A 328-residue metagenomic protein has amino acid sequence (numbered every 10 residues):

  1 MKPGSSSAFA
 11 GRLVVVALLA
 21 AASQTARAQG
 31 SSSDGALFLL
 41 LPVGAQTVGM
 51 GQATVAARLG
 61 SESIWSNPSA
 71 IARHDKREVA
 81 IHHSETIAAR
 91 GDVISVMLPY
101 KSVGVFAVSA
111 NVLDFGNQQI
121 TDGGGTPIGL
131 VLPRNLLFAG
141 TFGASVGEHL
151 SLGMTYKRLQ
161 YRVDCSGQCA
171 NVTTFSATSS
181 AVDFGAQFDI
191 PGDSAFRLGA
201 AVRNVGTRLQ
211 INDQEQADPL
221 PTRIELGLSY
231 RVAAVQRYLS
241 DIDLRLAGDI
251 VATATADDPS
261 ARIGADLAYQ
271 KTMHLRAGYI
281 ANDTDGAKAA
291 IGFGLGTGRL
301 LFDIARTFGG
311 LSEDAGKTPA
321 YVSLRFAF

Functional and structural regions predicted by a protein language model:
M1-F9: N-terminal secretory signal peptides that target proteins for export/translocation
G11-A22: Bacterial N-terminal signal peptides
Q24-A28: Sec/Tat signal peptide C-region and signal peptidase I cleavage site
Q29-G49, K76-E78, R90-F328: Outer-membrane beta-barrel porins/channels
Q52-T54, R77-I87: Short strand-turn segments of transmembrane beta-barrel domains in outer membranes, especially the first one or two
V55, A70, T86-A89, L113: Short active-site-proximal "capping" loops at secondary-structure junctions
E62-R73: N-terminal periplasmic accessory domains that precede and gate Gram-negative outer-membrane beta-barrel machines
